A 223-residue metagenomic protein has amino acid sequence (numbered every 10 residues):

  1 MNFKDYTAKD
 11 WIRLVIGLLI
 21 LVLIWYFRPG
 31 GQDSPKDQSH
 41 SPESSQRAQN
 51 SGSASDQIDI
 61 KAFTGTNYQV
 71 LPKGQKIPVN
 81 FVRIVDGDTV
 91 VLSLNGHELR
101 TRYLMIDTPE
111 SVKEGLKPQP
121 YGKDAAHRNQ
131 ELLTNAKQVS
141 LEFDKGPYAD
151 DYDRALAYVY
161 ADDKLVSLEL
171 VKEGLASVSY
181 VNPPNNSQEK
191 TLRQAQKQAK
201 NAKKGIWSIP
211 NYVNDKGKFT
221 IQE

Functional and structural regions predicted by a protein language model:
N2-E223: Small beta-barrel nucleic-acid-binding modules, primarily SNase/OB-fold domains and secondarily Tudor-like barrels
